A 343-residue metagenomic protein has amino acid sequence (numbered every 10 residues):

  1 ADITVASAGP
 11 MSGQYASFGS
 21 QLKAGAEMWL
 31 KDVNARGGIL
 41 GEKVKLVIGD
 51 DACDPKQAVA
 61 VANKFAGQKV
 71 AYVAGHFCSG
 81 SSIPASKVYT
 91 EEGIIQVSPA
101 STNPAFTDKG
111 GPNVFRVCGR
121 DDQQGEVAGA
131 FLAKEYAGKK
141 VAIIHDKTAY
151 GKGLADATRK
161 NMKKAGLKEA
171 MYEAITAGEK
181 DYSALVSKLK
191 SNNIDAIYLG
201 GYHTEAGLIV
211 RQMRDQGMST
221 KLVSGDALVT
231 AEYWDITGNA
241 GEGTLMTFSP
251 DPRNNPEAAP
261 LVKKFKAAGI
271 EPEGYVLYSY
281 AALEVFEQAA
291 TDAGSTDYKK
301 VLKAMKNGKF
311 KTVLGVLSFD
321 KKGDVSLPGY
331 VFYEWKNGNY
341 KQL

Functional and structural regions predicted by a protein language model:
A1-L343: Extracytosolic ligand-binding ectodomains
